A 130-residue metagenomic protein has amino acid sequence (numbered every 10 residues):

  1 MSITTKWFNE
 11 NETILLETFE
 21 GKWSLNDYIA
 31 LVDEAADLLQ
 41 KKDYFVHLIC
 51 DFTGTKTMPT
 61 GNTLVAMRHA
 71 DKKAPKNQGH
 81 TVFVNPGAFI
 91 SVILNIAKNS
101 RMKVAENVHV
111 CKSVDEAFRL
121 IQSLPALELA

Functional and structural regions predicted by a protein language model:
M1-A130: Amphipathic, Lys/Arg-enriched alpha-helical "gate/interface" segment within cytosolic domains that mediates
